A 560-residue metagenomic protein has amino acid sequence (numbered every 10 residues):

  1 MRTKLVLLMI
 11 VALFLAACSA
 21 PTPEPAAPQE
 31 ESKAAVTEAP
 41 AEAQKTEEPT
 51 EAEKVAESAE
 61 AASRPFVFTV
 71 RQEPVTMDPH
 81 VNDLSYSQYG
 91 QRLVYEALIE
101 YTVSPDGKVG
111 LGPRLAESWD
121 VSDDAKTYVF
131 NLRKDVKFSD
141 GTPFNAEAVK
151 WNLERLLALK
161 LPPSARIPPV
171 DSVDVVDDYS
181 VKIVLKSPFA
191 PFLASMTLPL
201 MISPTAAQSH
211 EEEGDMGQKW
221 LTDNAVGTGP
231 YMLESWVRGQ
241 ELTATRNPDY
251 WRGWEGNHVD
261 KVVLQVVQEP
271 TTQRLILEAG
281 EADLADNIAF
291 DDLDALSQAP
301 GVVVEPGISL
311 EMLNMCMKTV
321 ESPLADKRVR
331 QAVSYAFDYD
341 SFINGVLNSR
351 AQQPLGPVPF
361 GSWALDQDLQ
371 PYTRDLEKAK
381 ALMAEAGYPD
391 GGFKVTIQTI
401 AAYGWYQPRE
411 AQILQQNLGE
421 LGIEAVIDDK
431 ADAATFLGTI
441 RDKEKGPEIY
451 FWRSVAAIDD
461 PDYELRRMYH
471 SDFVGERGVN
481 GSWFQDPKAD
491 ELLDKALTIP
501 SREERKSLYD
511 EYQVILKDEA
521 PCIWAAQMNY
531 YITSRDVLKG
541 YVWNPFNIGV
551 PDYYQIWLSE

Functional and structural regions predicted by a protein language model:
L13, V237-E241, R246, A336-Q367 (+2 more regions): Detector for C-terminal structural segments
T69-D123, E154, V226-G227: N-terminal lobe/hinge region of extracytoplasmic solute-binding protein
R71, R166, M196, E255 (+5 more regions): Local pocket/hinge segments that shape ligand/substrate recognition
Q72-Q91, L115, T142, F192-I202 (+3 more regions): A structural "hinge/loop" feature
T102-D106, P199-W254, K261, E269 (+2 more regions): Gly/Pro-rich hinge or "lid" segments in bacterial periplasmic/extracellular proteins
E117-P162, V176, K182-V184, I276-E278 (+1 more regions): Aromatic- and charge-enriched surface segment that lines or borders ligand/interaction sites
N131, A165-H210, S235-V237: Surface-exposed binding/hinge segments that line and control ligand-binding clefts or catalytic entry sites
K219, D249-A295, E424: Ligand-site clamp/hinge motif
